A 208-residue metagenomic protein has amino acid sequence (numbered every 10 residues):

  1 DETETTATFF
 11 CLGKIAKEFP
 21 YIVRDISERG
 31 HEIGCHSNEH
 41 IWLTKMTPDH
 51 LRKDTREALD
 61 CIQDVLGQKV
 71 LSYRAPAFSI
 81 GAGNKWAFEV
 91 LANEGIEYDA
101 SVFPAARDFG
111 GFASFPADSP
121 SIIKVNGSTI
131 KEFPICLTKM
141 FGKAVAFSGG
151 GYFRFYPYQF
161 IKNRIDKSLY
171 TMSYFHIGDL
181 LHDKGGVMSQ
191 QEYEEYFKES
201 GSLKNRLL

Functional and structural regions predicted by a protein language model:
D1-E32: Active-site beta->alpha N-cap acidic-glycine motif
E2-E4, F153-L208: C-terminal domain-boundary segment and adjacent tail
E2-T5, R29, C61-Q68, K167 (+1 more regions): A structural motif corresponding to the C-terminal end of an alpha-helix and its immediate exit/capping segment
T8-P20, I41-R52, P76-G83, A106-S114 (+1 more regions): Acidic-and-aromatic substrate-binding clefts and catalytic sites of carbohydrate-active enzymes
F9, C35, Y98-A100: Hydrophobic residues in well-ordered beta-strands that form the structural core
I33-H40: Histidine-centered catalytic micro-motifs
K53-I62: An active-site-proximal "capping" alpha-helix that borders the catalytic cofactor pocket
Q68-K69, A75-Y174: Active-site-adjacent pocket scaffolds in enzyme catalytic domains
